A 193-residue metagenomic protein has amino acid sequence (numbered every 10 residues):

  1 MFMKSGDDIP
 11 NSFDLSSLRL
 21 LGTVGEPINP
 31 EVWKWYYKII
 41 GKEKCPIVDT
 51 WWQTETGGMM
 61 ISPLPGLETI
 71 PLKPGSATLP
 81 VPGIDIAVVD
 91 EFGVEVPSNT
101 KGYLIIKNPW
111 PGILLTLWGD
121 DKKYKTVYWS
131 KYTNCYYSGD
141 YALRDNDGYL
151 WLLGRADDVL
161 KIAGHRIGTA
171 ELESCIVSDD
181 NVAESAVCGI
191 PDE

Functional and structural regions predicted by a protein language model:
M3-L72, D85, G93: Gly/Ser/Thr-rich phosphate-binding loop
S17, G83, K123, N181-E184: Glycine-centered tight turns that cap/initiate beta-strands
L21, W52, L104, G148 (+1 more regions): Hydrophobic, well-ordered secondary-structure elements that form the walls of internal hydrophobic environments
G25, W52, T78, D140 (+1 more regions): Active-site glycine-centered loops adjacent to acidic/histidine catalytic or metal-binding residues that shape
T69-S76, V127-Y128: Short, P/G- and charge-enriched loop/turn segments at secondary-structure junctions
L79-G83, V94-Y128, I167: Conserved ATP/PPi-binding loop(s) of AMP-dependent carboxylate-activating enzymes
D85, D90-V94, K101, N146-D147 (+2 more regions): Residue-level recognition of short loop/turn positions
W110, L115-T116, T126, N134 (+1 more regions): AMP-binding/adenylate-forming catalytic core of the ANL superfamily
